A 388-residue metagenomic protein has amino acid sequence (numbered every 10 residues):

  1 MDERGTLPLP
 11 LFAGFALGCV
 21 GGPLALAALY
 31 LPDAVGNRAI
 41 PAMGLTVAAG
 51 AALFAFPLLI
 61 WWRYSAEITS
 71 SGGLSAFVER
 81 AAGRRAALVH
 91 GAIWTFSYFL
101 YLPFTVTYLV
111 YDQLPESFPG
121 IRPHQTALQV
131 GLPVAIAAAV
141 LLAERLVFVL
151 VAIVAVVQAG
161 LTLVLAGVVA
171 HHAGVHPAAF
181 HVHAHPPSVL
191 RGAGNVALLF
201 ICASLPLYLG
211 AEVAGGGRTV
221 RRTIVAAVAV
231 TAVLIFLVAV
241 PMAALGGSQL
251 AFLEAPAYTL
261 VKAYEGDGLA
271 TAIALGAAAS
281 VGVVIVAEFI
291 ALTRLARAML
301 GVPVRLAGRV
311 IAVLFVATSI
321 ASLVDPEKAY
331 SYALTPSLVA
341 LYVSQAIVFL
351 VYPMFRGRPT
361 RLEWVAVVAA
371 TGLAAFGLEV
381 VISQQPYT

Functional and structural regions predicted by a protein language model:
D2-Y111, A197, L205-P206, G210-V213 (+2 more regions): Transmembrane helix-boundary motif of multi-pass solute transporters/channels
G21-P23, L29-D33, L45, K328-T388: A generic transmembrane alpha-helix motif of multi-pass inner-membrane proteins
G22, G50-P57, V230-V238, L314-T318 (+2 more regions): Alpha-helical transmembrane segments of multipass membrane proteins
L31-P32, F56-P133, L141, I273-A298 (+1 more regions): Hydrophobic transmembrane alpha-helices that form the core helical bundles of multi-pass secondary transporters
M43-V47, F118-V130, V149-A274, I382-Y387: Helix-loop-helix junctions that connect adjacent transmembrane segments in multi-pass membrane transporters
A66, G73-G83, A152, A211 (+4 more regions): Short amphipathic alpha-helical coupling elements at transmembrane boundaries
A76-E79, G83, V225-V286, G301-L338: TM-loop-TM module centered on a large, flexible mid-protein loop between adjacent transmembrane helices in multi-pass
Y111, P115-P119, L132-V157, A211-E212 (+2 more regions): Membrane-water interface regions at transmembrane-helix termini and the short interhelical loops of multi-pass membrane
